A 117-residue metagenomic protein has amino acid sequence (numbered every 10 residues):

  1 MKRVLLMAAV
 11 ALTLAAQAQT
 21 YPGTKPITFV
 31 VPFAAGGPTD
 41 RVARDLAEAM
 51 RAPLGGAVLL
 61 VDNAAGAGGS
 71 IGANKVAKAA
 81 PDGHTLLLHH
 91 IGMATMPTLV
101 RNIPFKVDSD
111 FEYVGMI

Functional and structural regions predicted by a protein language model:
K2-M7: Sec-dependent signal peptide recognition, specifically the positively charged N-region followed immediately by
V10-A18: Hydrophobic h-region of N-terminal signal peptides that target proteins for export in Gram-negative bacteria
A18-M116: N-terminal (or domain-start) structured segment
